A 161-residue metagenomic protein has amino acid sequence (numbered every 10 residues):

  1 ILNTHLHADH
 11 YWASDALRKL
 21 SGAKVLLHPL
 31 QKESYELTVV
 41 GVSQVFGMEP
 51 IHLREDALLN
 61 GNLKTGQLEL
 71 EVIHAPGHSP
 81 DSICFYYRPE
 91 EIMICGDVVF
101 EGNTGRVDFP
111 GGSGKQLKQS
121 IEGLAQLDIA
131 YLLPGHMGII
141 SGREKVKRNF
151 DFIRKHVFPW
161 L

Functional and structural regions predicted by a protein language model:
I1-T65, F152, H156: Active-site HxH/HxHxD metal-binding segment of metal-dependent hydrolases
L37, V42-Q44, E71-L161: Metallo-beta-lactamase
L68: Aromatic "clamp/platform" in nucleotide-sugar-dependent glycosyltransferases that forms part of the donor/acceptor
